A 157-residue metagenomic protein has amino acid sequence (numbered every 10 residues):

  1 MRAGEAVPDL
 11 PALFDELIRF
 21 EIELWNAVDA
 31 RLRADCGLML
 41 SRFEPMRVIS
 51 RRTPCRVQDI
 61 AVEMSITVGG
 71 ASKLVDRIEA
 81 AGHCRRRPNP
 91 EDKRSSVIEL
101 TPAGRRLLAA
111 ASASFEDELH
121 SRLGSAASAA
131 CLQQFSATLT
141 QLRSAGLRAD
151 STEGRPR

Functional and structural regions predicted by a protein language model:
M1-C36, Q133, L139-L142, A149 (+1 more regions): N-terminal leader segment of winged-helix/HTH proteins
E5-D9, L38, L100, A126-A127: Alpha-helical hairpin
D15, E44-R47, S72-K73: Base-recognition residues in the alpha-helical recognition helix of bacterial helix-turn-helix
F20, L24, V28, M64 (+3 more regions): Alpha-helical linker/hinge and terminal dimerization helices associated with HTH transcriptional regulators
N26-T67: N-terminal helix-turn-helix DNA-binding core of bacterial DNA-binding proteins
V57-Q58, G69, D76, S96: Residues within helix-turn-helix
D76-Q134: Charged, amphipathic alpha-helical coiled-coil/dimerization segments
